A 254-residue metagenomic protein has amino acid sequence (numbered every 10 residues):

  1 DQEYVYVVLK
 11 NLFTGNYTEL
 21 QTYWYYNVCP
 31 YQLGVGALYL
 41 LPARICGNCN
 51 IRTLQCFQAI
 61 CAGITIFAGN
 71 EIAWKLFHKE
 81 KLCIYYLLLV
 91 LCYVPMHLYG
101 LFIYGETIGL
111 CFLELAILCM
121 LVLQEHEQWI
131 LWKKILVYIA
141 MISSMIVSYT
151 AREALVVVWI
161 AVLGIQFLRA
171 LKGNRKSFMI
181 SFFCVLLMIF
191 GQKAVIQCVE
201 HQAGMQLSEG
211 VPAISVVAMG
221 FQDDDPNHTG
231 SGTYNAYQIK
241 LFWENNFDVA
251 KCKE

Functional and structural regions predicted by a protein language model:
D1-V8, T14-L38, N48-C49, L207-E209: Extracytoplasmic catalytic/substrate-binding loops of multi-pass membrane glycan-assembly enzymes
N16-L20, G34-I60, F77-E80, P95: Juxtamembrane segments of multi-pass membrane glycosylation machinery that transfer sugars from lipid-linked donors
T53, G69-C92: Transmembrane-helix signature of polytopic, membrane-embedded enzymes that assemble or transfer cell-envelope glycans
C56-F77, L115: Transmembrane-helix motifs of polytopic, lipid-linked glycan transferases
F77, A116-L136: Membrane-interface transmembrane helices that cradle and orient dolichyl/undecaprenyl
L98-G109: Short acidic/glycine- and proline-prone juxtamembrane loop motifs at membrane-interface regions of multi-pass membrane
L136-R152, L163-G164, C184-I189: Membrane-interface alpha helices of multi-pass inner-membrane proteins
Q197-E254: Membrane-proximal stem/loop segments at transmembrane-domain junctions that anchor or position
